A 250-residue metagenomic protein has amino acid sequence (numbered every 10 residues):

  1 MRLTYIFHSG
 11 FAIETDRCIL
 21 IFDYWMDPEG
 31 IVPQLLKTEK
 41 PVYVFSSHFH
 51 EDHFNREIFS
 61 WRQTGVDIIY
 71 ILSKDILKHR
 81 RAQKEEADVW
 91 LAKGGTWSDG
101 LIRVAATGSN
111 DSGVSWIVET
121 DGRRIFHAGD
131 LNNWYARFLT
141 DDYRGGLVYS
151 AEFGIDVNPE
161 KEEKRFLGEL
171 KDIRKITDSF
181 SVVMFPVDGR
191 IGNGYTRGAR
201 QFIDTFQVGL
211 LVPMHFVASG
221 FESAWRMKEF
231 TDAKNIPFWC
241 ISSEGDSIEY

Functional and structural regions predicted by a protein language model:
M1-S9, R81-W97, I191, Y195-Y250: Binuclear metal-ion centers of metallo-dependent hydrolases, dominated by the metallo-beta-lactamase
I6, G10-W61, L131-I176: Pre-active-site segment of Zn-dependent metallo-hydrolases
G10-A12, S115-I117, V182: Conserved hydrophobic/aromatic beta-strand scaffold that supports enzyme active sites
I21-W25, K40-F54, Y70-D75, F126-D130 (+5 more regions): Active-site neighborhood of phospho(di)ester-bond hydrolases with catalytic His/Asp-centered motifs
D27-G30, F49-F54, L77-R80, G95-W97 (+4 more regions): Active-site environment of divalent metal-dependent phosphoester hydrolases
V32-W97: Active-site HxH/HxHxD metal-binding segment of metal-dependent hydrolases
E39, G65, I102, D178 (+1 more regions): Structured loop/turn residues at beta-strand edges in well-structured enzyme cores
Y70-I125, R144, P237-Y250: Metallo-beta-lactamase
